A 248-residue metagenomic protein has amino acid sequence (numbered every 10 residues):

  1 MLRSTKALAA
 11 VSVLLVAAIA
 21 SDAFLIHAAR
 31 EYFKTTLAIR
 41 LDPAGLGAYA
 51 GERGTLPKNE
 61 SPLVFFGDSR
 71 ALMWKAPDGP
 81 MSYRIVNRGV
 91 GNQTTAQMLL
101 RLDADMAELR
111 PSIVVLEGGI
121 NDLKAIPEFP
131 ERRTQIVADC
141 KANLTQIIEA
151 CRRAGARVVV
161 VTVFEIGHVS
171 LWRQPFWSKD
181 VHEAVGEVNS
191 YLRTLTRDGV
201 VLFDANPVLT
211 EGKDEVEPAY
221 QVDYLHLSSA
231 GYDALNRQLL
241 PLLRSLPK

Functional and structural regions predicted by a protein language model:
M1-F66, A76, E108-L109, T194 (+1 more regions): N-terminal secretory targeting modules
R40-A96, Y224, G231-D233, P241: Mobile, glycine- and charge-enriched loop segments and immediately flanking short secondary-structure elements within
E60-P62, Y83-R84, L109-I113, R153-V159 (+1 more regions): Loop/turn elements at helix/coil->beta-strand transitions in domains of secreted/extracellular proteins
F66, A71-R84, Q97-K141, E165-H168: Oxyanion-hole/transition-state-stabilizing segment in secreted/luminal serine hydrolases and related acyltransferases
M98, V201, A219-K248: Histidine-centered active-site loop/cap adjacent to the catalytic His in serine esterases/O-acetyl transfer systems
V115-G119, T145, R152, V159-V161: Conserved, well-ordered alpha-helix/loop/beta-strand core segments that scaffold catalytic motifs
E131-D139, F176-E187, D223-L227: Alpha-helix N-cap and loop-to-helix initiation/capping positions
H168-A205: Substrate-gating cap/lid alpha-helix
